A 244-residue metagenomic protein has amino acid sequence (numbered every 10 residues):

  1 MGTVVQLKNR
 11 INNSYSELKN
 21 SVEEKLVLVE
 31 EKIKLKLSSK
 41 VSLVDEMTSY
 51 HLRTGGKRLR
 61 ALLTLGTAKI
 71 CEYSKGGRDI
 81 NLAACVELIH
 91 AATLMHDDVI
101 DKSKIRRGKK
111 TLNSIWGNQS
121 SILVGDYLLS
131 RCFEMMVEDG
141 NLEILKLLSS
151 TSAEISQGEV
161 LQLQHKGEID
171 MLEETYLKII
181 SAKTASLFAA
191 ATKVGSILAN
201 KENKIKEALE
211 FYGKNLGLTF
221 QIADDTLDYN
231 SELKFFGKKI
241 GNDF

Functional and structural regions predicted by a protein language model:
M1-I89, M95, V99-S114, S150 (+2 more regions): Conserved N-terminal diphosphate/IPP-binding helix and adjacent helical/loop segment of trans-prenyltransferase domains
L18, V22-K25, V29, L82-C85 (+6 more regions): Amphipathic alpha-helix face/heptad-repeat signature
L63, C132, G158: Residue-level signal for inorganic ion chemistry
I70-K75, M135-L147, Q162-I179, A191-L209 (+2 more regions): Inter-helical turn/loop segments and adjacent helix faces that build the functional surface of alpha-helical bundle
D79-S103, A153-E154, A185, A189 (+2 more regions): Active-site alpha-helical segments that house and flank conserved acidic catalytic motifs for diphosphate chemistry
R106-L128, D170-T184, E207, F211 (+1 more regions): Divalent-cation-assisted or electrostatically stabilized phosphate/pyrophosphate-binding catalytic cores
Q119, T151, I155-E159: Mid-bilayer segments of alpha-helical transmembrane spans in multi-pass integral membrane proteins that mediate
